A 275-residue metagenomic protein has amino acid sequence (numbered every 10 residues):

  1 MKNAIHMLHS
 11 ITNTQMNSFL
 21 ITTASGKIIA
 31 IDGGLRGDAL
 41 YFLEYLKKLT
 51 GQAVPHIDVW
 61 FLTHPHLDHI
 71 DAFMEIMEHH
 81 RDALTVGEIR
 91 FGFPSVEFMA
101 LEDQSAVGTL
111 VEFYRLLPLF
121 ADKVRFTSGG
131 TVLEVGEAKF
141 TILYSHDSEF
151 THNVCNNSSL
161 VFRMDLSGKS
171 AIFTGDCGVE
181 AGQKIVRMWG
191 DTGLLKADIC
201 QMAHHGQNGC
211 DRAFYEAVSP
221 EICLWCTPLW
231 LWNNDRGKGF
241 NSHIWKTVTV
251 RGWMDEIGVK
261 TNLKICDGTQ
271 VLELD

Functional and structural regions predicted by a protein language model:
M1-P55, R125-L194, V271-D275: Core dinuclear metal-dependent hydrolase active-site scaffold
T12, L194, E216-V218, D255: A structural signal for short secondary-structure junctions
T14-Q15, R36-D38, P65-D71, S95-M99 (+5 more regions): Active-site environment of divalent metal-dependent phosphoester hydrolases
K27-I29, G37-F91, G190-Q207, S219-L224: Active-site metal-binding motif and surrounding structural segment of the metallo-beta-lactamase
D38-F42, H69-A72, A106-F113, F173 (+5 more regions): Stable alpha-helical elements in mature extracytoplasmic
I76-E78, R163, R212-E216: Short amphipathic alpha-helices and their capping/turn segments at secondary-structure boundaries
E78-H79, E112-L116, M188-D191, Y215: Mature extracellular/periplasmic domains of secretome proteins
A83-R90, P94-N156, I222, T227-D275: Binuclear metal-ion centers of metallo-dependent hydrolases, dominated by the metallo-beta-lactamase
